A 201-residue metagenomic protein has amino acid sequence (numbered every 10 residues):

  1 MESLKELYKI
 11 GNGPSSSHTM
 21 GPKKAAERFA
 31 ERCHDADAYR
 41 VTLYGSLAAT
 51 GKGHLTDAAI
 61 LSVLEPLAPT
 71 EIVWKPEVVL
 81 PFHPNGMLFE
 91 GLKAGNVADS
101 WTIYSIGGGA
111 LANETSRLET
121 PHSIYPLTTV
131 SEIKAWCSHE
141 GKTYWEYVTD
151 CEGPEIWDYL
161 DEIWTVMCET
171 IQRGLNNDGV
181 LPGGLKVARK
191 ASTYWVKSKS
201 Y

Functional and structural regions predicted by a protein language model:
M1-I10, R40-V41, Y201: Short, hydrophobic/aliphatic alpha-helical segments
Y8-A26: Conserved phosphate/anionic-ligand binding catalytic regions in large, soluble enzymes, centered on
G21-H34, L47: Small-residue-enriched alpha-helical segments and adjacent helix-cap loops that form tight helix-helix packing
E31-D35, E65-P66, A94, T165-N177: Generic secondary-structure signature for well-ordered alpha-helical cores
A36-G45: Beta-strand segments within the central parallel beta-sheet cores of soluble alpha/beta enzyme folds
Y44, L55-K93, V97-E146: Mobile "lid/hinge" segments at catalytic clefts and subdomain interfaces of large enzymes
I124-G174: Internal alpha/beta core interface subdomains
D158, E162-Y201: Accessory "access/gating" subregions that flank catalytic or transport cores
